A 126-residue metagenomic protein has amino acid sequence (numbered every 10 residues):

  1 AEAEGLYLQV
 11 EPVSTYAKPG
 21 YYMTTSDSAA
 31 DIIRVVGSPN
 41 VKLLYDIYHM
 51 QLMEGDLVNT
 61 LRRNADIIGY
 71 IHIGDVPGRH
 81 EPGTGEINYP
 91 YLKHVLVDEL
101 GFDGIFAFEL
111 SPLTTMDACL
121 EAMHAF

Functional and structural regions predicted by a protein language model:
A3, Y7, M23-Y45, H49-F126: Histidine-acidic metal/acid-base catalytic patches
S14-Y21: Surface-exposed cleft-lining segments at the edges of enzyme active sites
